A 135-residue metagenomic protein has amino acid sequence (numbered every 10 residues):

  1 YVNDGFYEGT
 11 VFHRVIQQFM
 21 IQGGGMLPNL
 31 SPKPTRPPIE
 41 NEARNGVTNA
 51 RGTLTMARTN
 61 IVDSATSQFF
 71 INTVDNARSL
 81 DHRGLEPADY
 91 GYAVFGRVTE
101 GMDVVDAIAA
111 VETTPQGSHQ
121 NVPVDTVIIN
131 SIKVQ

Functional and structural regions predicted by a protein language model:
Y1-Q135: Cyclophilin-like peptidyl-prolyl cis-trans isomerases
